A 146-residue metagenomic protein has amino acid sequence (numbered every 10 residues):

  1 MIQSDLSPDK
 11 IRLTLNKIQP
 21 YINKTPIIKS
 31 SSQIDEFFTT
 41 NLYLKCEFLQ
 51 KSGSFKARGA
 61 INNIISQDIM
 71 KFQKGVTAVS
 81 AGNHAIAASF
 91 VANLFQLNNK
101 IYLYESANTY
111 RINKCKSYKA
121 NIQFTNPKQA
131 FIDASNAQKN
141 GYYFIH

Functional and structural regions predicted by a protein language model:
M1-H146: PLP-dependent amino-acid enzyme catalytic core
